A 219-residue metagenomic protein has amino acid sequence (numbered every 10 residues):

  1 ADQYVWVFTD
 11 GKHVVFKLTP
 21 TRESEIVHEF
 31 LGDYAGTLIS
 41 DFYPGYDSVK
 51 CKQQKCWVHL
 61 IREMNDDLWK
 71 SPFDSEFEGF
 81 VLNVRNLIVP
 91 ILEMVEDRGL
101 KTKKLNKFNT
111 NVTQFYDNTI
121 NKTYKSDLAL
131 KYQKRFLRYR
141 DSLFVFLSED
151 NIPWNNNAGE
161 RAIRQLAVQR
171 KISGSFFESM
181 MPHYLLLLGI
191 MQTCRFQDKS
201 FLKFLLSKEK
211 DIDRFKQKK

Functional and structural regions predicted by a protein language model:
A1-K219: Catalytic center-proximal scaffold of phosphoryl-transfer enzymes
